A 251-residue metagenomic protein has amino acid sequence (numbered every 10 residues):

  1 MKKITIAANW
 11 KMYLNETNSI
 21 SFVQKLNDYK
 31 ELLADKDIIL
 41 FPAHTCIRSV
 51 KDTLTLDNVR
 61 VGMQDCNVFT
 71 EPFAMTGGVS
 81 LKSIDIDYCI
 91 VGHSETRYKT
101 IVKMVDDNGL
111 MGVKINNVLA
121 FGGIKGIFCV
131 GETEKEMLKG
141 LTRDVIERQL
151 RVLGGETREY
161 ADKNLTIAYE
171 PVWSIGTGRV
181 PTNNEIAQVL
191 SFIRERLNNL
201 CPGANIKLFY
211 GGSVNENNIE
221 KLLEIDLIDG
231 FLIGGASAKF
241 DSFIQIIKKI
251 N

Functional and structural regions predicted by a protein language model:
M1-N251: Active-site loop-to-helix "anion-binding N-cap" substructures in soluble metabolic enzymes
